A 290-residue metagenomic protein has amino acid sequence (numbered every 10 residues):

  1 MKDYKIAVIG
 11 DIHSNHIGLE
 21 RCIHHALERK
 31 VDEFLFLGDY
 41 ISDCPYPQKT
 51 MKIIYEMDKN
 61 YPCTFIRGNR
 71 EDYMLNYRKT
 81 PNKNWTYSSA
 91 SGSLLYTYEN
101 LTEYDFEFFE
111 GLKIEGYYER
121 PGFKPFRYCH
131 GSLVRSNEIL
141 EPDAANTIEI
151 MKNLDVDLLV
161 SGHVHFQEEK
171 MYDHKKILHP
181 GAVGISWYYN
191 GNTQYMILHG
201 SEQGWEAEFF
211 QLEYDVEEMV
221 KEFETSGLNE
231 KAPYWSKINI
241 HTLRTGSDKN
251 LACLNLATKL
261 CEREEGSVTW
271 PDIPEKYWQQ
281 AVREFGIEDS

Functional and structural regions predicted by a protein language model:
D3-I9, S14-E99: Core catalytic region of metal-dependent phosphoesterases/phosphodiesterases, especially metallo-beta-lactamase-like
Y4-H13, P125-S132, I177-P180, F209: Active-site-proximal beta-strand elements of phosphoester/diester hydrolases
H13-G18, S42-P45, R70-L75, V134 (+2 more regions): Active-site environment of divalent metal-dependent phosphoester hydrolases
L35, T64-I66, R127-C129, L158-V160 (+1 more regions): Hydrophobic/aromatic beta-strand patches that form the interior of the parallel beta-sheet core in alpha/beta enzyme
N84-S88, G122-L154: Active-site-proximal segments of metal-dependent phosphoesterases and phosphodiesterases across multiple
S89-P125: Metallo-beta-lactamase
N137-G204: A contiguous binding-surface segment within folded domains or other stable secondary-structure elements
H174-P180, G184-S290: Acidic, His/Gly-rich catalytic cores of divalent-metal-dependent hydrolytic chemistry
